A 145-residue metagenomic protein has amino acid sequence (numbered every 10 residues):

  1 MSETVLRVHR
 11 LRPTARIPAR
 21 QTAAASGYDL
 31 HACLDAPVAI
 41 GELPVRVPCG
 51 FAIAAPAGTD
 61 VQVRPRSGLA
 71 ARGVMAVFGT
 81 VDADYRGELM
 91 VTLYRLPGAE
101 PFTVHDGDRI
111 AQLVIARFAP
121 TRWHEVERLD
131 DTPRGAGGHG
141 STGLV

Functional and structural regions predicted by a protein language model:
M1-V145: DUTPase catalytic domain/fold
